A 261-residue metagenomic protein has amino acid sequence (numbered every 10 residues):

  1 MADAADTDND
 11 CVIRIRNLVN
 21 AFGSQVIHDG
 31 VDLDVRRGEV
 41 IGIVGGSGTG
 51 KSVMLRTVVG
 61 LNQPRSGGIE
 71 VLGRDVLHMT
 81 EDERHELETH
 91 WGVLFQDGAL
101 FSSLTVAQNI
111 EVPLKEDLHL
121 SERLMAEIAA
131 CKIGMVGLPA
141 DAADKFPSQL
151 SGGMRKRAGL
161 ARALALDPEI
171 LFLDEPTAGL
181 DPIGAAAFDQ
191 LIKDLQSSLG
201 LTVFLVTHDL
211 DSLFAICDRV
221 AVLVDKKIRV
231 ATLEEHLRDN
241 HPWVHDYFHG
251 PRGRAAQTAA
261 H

Functional and structural regions predicted by a protein language model:
V44-G46: The feature captures the beta-strand-to-loop junction immediately N-terminal to the Walker
V59: Helix-to-loop junction immediately C-terminal to a conserved catalytic motif
D75, E122-D141: Conserved ABC ATPase "signature" region
F146-L150, M154: Conserved ABC ATPase signature
D167: Conserved catalytic motifs of ABC-family nucleotide-binding domains
L171-D174: Catalytic Walker B motif of ABC-type/P-loop ATPase nucleotide-binding domains
